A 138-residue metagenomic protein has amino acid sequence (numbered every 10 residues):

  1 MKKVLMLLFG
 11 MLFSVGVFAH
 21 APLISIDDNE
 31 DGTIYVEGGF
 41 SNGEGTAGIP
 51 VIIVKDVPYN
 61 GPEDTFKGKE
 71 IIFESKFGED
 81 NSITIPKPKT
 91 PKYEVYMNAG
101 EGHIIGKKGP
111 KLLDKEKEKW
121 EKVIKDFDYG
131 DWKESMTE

Functional and structural regions predicted by a protein language model:
K2-G10: Sec-dependent signal peptide recognition, specifically the positively charged N-region followed immediately by
S14-G16: N-terminal signal peptide c-region/cleavage motif recognized by signal peptidases
F18-G39, K115-E138: Beta-strand-rich domain onsets/edges
T33, G48-P50, K92-E94: Exposed beta-strand and adjacent loop surfaces of beta-rich binding modules that mediate intermolecular recognition
N42-A47: A short beta-turn/strand-edge loop motif at beta-sheet boundaries
P50-E74: Short amphipathic beta-strand segments in non-cytosolic proteins
T65-K87, P91: Glycine-centered loop-to-beta-strand initiation motif
K89-H103: Short, aromatic- and glycine-rich surface loops/edge beta-strands on solvent-exposed regions
